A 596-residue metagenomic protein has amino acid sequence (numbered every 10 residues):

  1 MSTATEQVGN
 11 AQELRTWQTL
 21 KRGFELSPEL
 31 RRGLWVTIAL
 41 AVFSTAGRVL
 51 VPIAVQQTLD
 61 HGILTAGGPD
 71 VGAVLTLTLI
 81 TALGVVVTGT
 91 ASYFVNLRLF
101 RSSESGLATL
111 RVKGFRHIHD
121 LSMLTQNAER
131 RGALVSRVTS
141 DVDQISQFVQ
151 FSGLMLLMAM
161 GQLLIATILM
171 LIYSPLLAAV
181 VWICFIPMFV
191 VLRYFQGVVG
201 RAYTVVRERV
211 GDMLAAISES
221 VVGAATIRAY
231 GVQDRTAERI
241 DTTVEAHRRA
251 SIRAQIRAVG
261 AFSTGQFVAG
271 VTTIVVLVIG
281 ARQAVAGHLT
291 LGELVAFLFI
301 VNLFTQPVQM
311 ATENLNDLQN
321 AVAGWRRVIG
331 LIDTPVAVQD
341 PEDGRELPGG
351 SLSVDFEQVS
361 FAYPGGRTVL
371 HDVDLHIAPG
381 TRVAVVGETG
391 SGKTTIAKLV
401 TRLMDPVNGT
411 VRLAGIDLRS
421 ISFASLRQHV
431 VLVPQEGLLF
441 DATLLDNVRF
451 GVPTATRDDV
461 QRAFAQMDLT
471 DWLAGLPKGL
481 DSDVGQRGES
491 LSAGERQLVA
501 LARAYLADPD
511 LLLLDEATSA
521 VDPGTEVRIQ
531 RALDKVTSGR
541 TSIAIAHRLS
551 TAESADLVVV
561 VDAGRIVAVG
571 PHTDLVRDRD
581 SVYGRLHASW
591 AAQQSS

Functional and structural regions predicted by a protein language model:
M1-R48, I63-T81, V95-L99, S103 (+6 more regions): Membrane-integrated ABC transporters
E6-T16, A39-L40, G47-D60, G84-R131 (+10 more regions): Juxtamembrane helix-loop junctions of ABC transporter transmembrane domains
F24, P28-R32, M123-N127, S140-V149 (+9 more regions): An intracellular "coupling" helix at the cytosolic face of ABC transporter transmembrane type-1 domains
E29, G33-A46, F151-V205, V276-L289 (+2 more regions): Transmembrane helices of ABC transporter permease
L34-A91, L171-L176, I274, A286-L291: Transmembrane helix-loop-helix hairpins at lipid-water interfaces of multipass membrane proteins, especially the type-1
A66, G72, L169-I183, R257-R326 (+1 more regions): Helix-loop-helix
I118, I240, V328, F356-Q358: Conserved catalytic Walker-motif region of ABC-type ATPase nucleotide-binding domains
L347-S596: ABC-type nucleotide-binding domain
